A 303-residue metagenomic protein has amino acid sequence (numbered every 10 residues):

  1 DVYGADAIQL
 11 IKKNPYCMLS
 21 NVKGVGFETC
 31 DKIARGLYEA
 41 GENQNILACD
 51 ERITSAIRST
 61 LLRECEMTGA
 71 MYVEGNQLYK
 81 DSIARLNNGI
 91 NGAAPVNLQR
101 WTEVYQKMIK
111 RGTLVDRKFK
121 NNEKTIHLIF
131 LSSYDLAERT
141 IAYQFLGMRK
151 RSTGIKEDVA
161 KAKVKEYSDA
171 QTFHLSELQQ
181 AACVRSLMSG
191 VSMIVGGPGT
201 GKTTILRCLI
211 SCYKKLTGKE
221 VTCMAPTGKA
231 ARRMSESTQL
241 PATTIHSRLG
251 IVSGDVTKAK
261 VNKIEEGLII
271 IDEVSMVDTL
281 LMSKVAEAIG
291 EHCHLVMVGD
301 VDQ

Functional and structural regions predicted by a protein language model:
D1-Q303: Conserved ATP-binding/catalytic motifs of P-loop helicase motor domains
